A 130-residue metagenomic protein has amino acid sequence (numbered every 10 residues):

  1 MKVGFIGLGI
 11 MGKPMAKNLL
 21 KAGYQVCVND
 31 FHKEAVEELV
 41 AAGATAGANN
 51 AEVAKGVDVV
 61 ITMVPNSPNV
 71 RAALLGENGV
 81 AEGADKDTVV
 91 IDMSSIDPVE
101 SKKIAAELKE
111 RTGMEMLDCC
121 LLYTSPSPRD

Functional and structural regions predicted by a protein language model:
M1-K55, V59: NAD(P)+-binding Rossmann beta1-loop-alpha1 motif at the extreme N-terminus of oxidoreductases
G12, T45-N49, L75-G79, L121-L122: A generic local structural motif
K17, K21, L75, A106: Short, well-ordered alpha-helices that flank and scaffold nucleotide-derived cofactor binding pockets
V28, A48, D92, M116-D118: Hydrophobic residues in well-ordered beta-strands that form the structural core
N50-I96: Rossmann-like NAD(P)-binding element
S95-L122: Rossmann-fold NAD(P)-binding glycine/threonine-rich loop
Y123-D130: Conserved small/polar residues in nucleotide/adenosyl-binding loops
